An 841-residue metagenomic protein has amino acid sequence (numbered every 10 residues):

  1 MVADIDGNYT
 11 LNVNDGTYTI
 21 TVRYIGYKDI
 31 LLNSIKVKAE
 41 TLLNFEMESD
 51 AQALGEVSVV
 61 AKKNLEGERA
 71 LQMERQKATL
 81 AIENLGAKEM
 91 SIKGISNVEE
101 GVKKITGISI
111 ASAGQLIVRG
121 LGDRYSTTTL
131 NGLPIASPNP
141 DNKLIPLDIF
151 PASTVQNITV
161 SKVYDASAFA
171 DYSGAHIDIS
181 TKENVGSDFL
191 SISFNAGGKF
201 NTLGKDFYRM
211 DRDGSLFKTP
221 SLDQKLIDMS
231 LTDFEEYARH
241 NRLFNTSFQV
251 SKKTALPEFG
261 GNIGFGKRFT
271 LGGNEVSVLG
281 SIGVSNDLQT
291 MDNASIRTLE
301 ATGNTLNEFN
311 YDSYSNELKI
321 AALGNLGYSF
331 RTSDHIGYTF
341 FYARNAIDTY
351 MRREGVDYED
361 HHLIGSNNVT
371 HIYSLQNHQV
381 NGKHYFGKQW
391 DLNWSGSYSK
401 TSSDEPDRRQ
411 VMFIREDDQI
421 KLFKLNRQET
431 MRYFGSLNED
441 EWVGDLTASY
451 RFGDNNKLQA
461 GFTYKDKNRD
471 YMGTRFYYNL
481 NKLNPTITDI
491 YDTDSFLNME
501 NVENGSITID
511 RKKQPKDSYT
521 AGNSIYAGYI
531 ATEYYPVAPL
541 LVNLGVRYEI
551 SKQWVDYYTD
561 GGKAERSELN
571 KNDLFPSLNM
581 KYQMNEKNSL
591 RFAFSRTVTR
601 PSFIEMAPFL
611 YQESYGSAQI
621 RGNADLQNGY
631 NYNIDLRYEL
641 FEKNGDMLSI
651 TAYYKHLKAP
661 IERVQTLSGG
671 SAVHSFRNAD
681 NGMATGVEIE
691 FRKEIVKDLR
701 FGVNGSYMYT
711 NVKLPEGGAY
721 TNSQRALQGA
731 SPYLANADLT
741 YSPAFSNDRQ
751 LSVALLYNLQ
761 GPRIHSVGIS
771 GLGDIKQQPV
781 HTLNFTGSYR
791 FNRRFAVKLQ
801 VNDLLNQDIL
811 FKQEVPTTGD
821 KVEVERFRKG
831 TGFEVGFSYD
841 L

Functional and structural regions predicted by a protein language model:
M1-V60: Periplasm-facing N-terminal accessory domains of Gram-negative outer-membrane beta-barrel systems
K36, N64-L65, R69-I117, G132-A166 (+1 more regions): Periplasmic N-terminal accessory/gating domains of Gram-negative outer-membrane beta-barrel systems
L133-P134, A346-D348, S402-D404, K421 (+8 more regions): Surface-exposed extracellular loop regions of Gram-negative outer-membrane beta-barrel proteins, predominantly
F244-M351, Q376-V380, F386-G387, L578: Transmembrane beta-barrel wall of Gram-negative outer-membrane proteins
L425, R432-Y433, L437, V443-D445 (+9 more regions): Outer membrane beta-barrel strand-and-loop segments of large Gram-negative receptors, especially TonB-dependent
E429-M431, G435, R451-E586, Y611 (+1 more regions): Signature of Gram-negative outer-membrane beta-barrel scaffolds
T430-L437, S449, L578, F592 (+1 more regions): Conserved C-terminal beta-signal and adjacent last beta-strands/turns of outer-membrane beta-barrel proteins
Y653-H656, S675-I764: Gram-negative outer-membrane beta-barrel transporters
